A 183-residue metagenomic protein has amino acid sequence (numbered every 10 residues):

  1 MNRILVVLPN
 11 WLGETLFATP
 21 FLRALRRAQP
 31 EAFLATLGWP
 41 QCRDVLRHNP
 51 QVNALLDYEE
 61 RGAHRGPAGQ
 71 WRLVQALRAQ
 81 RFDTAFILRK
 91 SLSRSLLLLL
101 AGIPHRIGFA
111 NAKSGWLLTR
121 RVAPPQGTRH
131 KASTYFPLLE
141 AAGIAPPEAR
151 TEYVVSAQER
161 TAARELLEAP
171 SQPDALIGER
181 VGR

Functional and structural regions predicted by a protein language model:
M1-R183: Catalytic machinery of carbohydrate-active enzymes, primarily nucleotide-sugar-dependent glycosyltransferases
